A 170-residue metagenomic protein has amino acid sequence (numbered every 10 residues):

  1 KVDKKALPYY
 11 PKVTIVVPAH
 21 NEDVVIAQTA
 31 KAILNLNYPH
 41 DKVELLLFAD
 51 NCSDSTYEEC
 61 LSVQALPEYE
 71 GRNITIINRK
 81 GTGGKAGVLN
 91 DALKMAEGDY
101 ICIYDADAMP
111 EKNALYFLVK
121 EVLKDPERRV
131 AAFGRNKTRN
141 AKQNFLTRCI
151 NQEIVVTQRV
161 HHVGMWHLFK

Functional and structural regions predicted by a protein language model:
K1-Y9: N-terminal membrane-anchoring/stem segments of glycan-assembly enzymes
P11-T14, E44: Cell-envelope/extracellular polymer assembly enzymes that use nucleotide-activated donors
A27, D54-V63, N113: Acidic helix N-cap motif at the loop->helix transition within catalytic regions of sugar-transfer enzymes
K31-K42: Short, acidic, metal-binding catalytic loop of nucleotide-sugar glycosyltransferases
A49-E59, G81-T82: A conserved acidic beta->alpha catalytic loop
Q64-G71, T75-K94, G98, K112-K170: Long helical/loop segments within the catalytic core of UDP-sugar-dependent glycosyltransferases, especially the large
I101: Short aromatic/hydrophobic "clamp" motif used to bind/position activated sugar donors
D105-M109: The conserved acidic donor/metal-binding loop of glycosyltransferases
